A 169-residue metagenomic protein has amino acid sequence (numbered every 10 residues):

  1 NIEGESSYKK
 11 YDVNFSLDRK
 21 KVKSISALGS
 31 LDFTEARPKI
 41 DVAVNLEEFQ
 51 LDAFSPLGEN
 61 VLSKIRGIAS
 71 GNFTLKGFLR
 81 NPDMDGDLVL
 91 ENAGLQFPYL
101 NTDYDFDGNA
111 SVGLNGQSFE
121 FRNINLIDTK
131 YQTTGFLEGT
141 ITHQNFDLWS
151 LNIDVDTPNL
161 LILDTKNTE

Functional and structural regions predicted by a protein language model:
N1-E169: Interface amphipathic segments
